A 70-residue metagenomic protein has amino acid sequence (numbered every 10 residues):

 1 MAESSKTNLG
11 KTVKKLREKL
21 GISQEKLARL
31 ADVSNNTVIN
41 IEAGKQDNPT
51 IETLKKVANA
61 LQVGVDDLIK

Functional and structural regions predicted by a protein language model:
M1-K19: A short, Lys/Arg-rich alpha-helix, primarily the initiator
K11, G21-I22, P49-E52: Residue-level signal for the short linker/turn that defines the boundary of a DNA-recognition helix
K14, E25, K55: Residues within the helices of the helix-turn-helix
R17, A28, A58: The alpha-helix within a helix-turn-helix
I22-N40: Short alpha-helical DNA-recognition segment
A43-G44: Signature of Gram-negative outer-membrane beta-barrel scaffolds
E52-D67: DNA major-groove recognition helix of helix-turn-helix/homeodomain DNA-binding modules
